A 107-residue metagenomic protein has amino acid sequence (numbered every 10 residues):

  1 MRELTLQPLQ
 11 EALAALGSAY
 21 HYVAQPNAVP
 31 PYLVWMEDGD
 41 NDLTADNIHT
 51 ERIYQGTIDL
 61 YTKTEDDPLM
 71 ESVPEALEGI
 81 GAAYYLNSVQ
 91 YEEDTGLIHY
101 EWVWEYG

Functional and structural regions predicted by a protein language model:
M1-P8, D38-E51, S88-G107: Short, charged interaction patches at domain edges and termini
M1-T44, E65, L69: Small/polar-rich, solvent-exposed N-terminal microdomains that initiate assembly or binding
G17, A76-Y84: A common structural junction motif
Y22-P26, N87-E92: Short, solvent-exposed loop/turn elements at beta->coil junctions and helix N-caps that rim active or binding pockets
Y32, Q55-T57, H99-E101: Broad gene-expression machinery/nucleic-acid interaction feature
T50-T62: Short glycine-rich, basic-tinged beta-strand/loop micro-motifs
K63-E65, G107: Helix N-cap motif at beta-to-alpha junctions
